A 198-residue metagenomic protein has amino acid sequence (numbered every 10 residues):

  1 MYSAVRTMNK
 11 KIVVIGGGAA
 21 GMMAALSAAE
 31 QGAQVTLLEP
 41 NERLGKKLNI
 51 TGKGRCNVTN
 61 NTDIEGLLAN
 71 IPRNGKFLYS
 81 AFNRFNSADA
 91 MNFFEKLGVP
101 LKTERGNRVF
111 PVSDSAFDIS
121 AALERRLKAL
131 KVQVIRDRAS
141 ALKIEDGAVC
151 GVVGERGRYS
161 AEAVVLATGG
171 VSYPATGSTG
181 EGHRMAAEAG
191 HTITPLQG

Functional and structural regions predicted by a protein language model:
M1-T7: N-terminal amphipathic/basic-hydrophobic helices that include classical n-h-c signal peptides and signal-anchor
N9-K11, E104, A161: Phosphate-coordination loops involved in phosphoryl transfer and adenosine-cofactor binding
K10-L37: N-terminal Rossmann-like FAD-binding beta1-loop-alpha1 element of flavoenzymes
A29-K53: Glycine-rich FAD pyrophosphate-binding loop
Q31-A33, L97, L130, A189: Conserved dinucleotide-binding and phosphotransfer motif residues
R55-T103: Glycine-rich active-site loop/strand segments that organize a redox cofactor
L78-A88, R105-R125, V171-G177: Short beta-strand to alpha-helix junction loop
D118, A122-G198: Predominantly flavin-linked oxidoreductase catalytic cores and closely associated redox partners
